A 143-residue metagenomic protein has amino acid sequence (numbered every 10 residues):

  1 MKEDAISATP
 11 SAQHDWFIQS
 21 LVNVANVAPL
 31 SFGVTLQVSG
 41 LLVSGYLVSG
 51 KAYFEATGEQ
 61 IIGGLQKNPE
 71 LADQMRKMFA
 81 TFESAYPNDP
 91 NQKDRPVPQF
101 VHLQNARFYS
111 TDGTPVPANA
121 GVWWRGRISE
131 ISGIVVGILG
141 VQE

Functional and structural regions predicted by a protein language model:
K2-E143: Conserved RNA-binding domains used in RNP assembly and mRNA/RNA metabolism
